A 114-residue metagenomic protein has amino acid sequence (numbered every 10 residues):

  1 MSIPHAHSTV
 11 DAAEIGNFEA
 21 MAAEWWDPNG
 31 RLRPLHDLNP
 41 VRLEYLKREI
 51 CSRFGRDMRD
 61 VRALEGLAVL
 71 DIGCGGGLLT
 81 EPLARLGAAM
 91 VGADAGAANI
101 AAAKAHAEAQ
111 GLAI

Functional and structural regions predicted by a protein language model:
M1-L32: N-terminal, positively charged/glycine-rich alpha-helical extensions of SAM-dependent methyltransferases
I3-H5, S52-M58, I72: N-terminal alpha-helical modules
A23, K47, K104-H106: Solvent-exposed, non-membrane alpha-helical residues enriched in polar/charged side chains
D37-E65: Conserved alpha-helix/loop element of class I SAM-dependent methyltransferases that forms part of the SAM/SAH-binding
A68-L70, G76-I114: Class I SAM-dependent methyltransferase SAM/SAH-binding core
